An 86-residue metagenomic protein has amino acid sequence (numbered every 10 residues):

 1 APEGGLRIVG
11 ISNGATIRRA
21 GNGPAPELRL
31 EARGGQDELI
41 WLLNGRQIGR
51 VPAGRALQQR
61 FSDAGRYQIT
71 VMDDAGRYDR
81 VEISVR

Functional and structural regions predicted by a protein language model:
A1-R86: Soluble, non-transmembrane domains of envelope/secretory-pathway proteins that act on or interact with carbohydrate
